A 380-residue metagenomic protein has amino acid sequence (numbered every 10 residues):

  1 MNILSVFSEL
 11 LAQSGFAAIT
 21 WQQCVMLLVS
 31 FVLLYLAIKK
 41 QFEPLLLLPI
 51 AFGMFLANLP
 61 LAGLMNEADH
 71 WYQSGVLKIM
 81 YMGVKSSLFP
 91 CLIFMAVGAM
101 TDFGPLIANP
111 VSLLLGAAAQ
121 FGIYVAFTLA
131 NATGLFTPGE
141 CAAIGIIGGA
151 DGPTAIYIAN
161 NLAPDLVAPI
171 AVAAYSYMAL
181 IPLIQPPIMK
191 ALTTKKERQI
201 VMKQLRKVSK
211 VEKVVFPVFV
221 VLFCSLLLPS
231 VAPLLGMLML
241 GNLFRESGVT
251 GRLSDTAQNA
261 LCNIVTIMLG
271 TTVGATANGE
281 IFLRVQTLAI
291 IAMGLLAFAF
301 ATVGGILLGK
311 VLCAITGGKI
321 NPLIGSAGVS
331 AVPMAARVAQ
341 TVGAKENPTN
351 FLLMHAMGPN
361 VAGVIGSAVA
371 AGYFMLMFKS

Functional and structural regions predicted by a protein language model:
M1-A18, C24, P187-F216, V249-D255 (+1 more regions): Intrinsically disordered, low-complexity non-transmembrane regions of multi-pass membrane transporters
M1-Y72: N-terminal alpha-helical transmembrane segments of multi-pass membrane transport and channel/translocase proteins
L33, L56, G83-I107, G241-F244 (+1 more regions): Hydrophobic transmembrane alpha-helices of secondary-active transporters and Na+-translocating membrane complexes
I38-L47, M65-N66, I79-M80, M100-L115 (+4 more regions): Interfacial helix-loop-helix linkers and transmembrane-helix boundary segments in multi-pass membrane proteins
M82-S87, F94-M100, L115-V125, F136-L166 (+2 more regions): Alpha-helical membrane segments and immediately flanking helix-loop junctions that form or couple to the substrate/ion
L106-F127, N278-G305, A356-N360: Entry/N-cap segments of selected transmembrane alpha helices and their immediately preceding amphipathic helices
A173-V249: Membrane-embedded hairpin module used as a gating/binding unit in multi-pass transport and secretion proteins
V221-G305: Transmembrane helical segments that form the transport core of multi-pass membrane transport proteins
